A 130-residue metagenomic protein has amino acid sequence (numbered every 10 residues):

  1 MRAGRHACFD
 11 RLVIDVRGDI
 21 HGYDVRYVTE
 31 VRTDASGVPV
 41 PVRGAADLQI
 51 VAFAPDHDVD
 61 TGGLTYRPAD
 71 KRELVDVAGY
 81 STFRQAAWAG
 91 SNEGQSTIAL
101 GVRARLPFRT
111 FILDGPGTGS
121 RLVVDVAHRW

Functional and structural regions predicted by a protein language model:
M1-W130: Signal-peptide-cleaved, periplasmic/extracellular N-terminal interaction regions immediately downstream of the signal
